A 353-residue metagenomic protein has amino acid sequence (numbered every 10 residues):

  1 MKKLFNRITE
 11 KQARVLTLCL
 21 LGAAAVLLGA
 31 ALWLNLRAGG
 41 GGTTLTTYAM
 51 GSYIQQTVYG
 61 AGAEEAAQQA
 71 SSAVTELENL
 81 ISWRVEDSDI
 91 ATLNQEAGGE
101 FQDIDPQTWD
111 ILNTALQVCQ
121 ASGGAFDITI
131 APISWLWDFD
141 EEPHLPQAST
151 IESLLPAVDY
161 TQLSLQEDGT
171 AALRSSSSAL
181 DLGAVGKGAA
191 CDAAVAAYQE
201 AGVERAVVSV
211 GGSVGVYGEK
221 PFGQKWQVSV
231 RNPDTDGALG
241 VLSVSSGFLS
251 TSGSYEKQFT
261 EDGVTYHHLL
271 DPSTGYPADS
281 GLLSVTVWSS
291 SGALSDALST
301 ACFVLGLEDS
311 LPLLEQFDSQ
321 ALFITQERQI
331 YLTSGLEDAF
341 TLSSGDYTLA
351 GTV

Functional and structural regions predicted by a protein language model:
K2-V353: Mature catalytic core of soluble alpha/beta enzymes
